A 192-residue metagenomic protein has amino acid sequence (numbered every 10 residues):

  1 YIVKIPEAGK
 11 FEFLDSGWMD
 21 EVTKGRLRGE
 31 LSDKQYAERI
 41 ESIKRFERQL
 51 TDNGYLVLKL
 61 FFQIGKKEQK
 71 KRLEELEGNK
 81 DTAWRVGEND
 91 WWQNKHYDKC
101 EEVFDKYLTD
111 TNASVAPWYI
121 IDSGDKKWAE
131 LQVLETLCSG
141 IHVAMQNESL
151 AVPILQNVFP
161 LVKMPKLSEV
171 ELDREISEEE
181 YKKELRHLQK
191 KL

Functional and structural regions predicted by a protein language model:
Y1-K191: Glycine-rich phosphate-binding loop of ATP-dependent small-molecule kinases
